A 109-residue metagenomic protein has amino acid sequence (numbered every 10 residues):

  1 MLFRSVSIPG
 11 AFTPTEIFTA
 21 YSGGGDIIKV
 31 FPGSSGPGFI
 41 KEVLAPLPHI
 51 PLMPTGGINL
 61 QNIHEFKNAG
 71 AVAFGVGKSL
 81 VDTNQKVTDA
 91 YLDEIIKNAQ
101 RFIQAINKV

Functional and structural regions predicted by a protein language model:
M1-L2: Short, small-residue-biased leader/transition segments that mark boundaries at the very start of proteins
V6-I8, D26-K29, H49-M53, A73: Structural preference for beta-strand elements that scaffold enzyme active sites
P9-P14, P32-S34, M53-L60: Glycine-rich beta-to-alpha transition loops that act as phosphate-gripper elements at the mouths of alpha/beta enzyme
T15-G23, I58-F74: Catalytic cores of alpha/beta
I17, P37-I40, I63-H64, A99-I103: Generic structural signal for well-ordered alpha-helices, preferentially at hydrophobic/aromatic core positions
V30-F39, A71-D93: Glycine-rich phosphate-binding active-site loops on the catalytic face of alpha/beta enzymes
L47-M53, L92-I95: Short acidic, glycine/proline-enriched helix-loop-strand junctions
K67, T83-V109: C-terminal helical cap(s) of enzyme catalytic domains, especially alpha/beta-barrels
